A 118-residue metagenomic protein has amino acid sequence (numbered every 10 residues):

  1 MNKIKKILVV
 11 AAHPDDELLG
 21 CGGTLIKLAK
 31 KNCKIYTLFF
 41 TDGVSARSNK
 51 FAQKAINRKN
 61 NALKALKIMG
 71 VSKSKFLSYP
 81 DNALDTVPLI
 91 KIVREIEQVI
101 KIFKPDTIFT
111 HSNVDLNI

Functional and structural regions predicted by a protein language model:
M1-F103: Active-site rim/loop-helix segments in enzyme catalytic domains that contact anionic ligands
E95-I118: Active-site adenylate/phosphate-handling loop in enzymes that bind or generate adenylated species
